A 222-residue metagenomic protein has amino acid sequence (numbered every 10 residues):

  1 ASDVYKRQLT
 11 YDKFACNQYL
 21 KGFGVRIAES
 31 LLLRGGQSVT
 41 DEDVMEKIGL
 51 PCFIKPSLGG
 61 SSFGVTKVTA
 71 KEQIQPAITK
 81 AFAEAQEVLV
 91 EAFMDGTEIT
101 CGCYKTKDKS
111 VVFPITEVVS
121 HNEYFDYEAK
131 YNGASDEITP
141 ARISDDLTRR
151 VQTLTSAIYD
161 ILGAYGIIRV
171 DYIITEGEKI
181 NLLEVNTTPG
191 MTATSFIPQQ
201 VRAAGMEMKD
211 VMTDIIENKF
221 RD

Functional and structural regions predicted by a protein language model:
A1-Y5: Short, small-residue-biased leader/transition segments that mark boundaries at the very start of proteins
Q8-G96: Active-site nucleotide/adenylate-binding loops and adjacent lid/helix of ATP-dependent enzymes
Q18, G22, E42-E46, E72-A83 (+4 more regions): Replace "anionic and nucleotidyl ligands
S62, V118-H121, N186-Q200: Glycine-rich phosphate/pyrophosphate-binding beta-alpha loops
T69-T153, I174, K179-N181: Phosphate-binding site of ATP-dependent enzymes
A92, G102-C103, Y159-M191, V201: Conserved metal-phosphate-binding beta-hairpin within the catalytic cores of diverse ATP-dependent phosphoryl-transfer
E117-I168, Q199-D222: Active-site "cap" helix and flanking loop/linker of ATP-utilizing ligase/carboxylase catalytic domains
